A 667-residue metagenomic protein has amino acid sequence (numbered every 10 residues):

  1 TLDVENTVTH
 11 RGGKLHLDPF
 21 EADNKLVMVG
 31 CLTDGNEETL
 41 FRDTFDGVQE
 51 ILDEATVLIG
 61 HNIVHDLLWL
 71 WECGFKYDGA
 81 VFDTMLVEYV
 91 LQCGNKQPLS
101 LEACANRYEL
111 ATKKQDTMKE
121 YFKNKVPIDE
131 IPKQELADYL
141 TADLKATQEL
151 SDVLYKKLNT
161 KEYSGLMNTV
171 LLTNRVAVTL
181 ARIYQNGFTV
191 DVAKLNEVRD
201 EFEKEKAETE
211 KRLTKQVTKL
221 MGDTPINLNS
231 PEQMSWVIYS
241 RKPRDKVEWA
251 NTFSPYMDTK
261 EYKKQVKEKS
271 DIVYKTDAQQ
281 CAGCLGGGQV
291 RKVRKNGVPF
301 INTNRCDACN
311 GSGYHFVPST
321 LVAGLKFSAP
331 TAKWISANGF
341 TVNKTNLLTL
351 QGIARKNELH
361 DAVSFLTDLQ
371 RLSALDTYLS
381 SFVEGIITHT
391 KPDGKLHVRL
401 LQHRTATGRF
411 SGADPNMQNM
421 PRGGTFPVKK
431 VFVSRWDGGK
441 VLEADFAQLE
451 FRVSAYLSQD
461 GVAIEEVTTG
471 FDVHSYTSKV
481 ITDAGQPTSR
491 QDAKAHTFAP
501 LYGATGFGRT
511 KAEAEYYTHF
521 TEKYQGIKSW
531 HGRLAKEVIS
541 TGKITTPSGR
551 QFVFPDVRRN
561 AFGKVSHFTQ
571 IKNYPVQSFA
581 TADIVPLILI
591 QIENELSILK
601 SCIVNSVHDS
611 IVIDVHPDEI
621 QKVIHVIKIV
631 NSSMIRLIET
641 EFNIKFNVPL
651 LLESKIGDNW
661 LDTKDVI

Functional and structural regions predicted by a protein language model:
T1, H61, V81-M85, S434-E450 (+1 more regions): Conserved catalytic palm subdomain of right-hand nucleotidyl-transferase polymerases, strongest for RNA-directed enzymes
T1-K14, E21-N24, M28-G30, R107 (+5 more regions): Conserved "right-hand" nucleotidyltransferase catalytic core of DNA-directed polymerases
A22-T160, L172, T477-T482, T488: Active-site-proximal helix-loop-helix substrate-binding element of RNase H-like nuclease domains
V64-F75, V87-Q92, M234-P243, A447-V462 (+1 more regions): Short active-site loop/helix that positions an aromatic residue
V90-G94, R182-K206, S454, T505-R509 (+1 more regions): Catalytic palm subdomain of template-directed nucleic-acid polymerases, centered on the conserved carboxylate motif
Q148, E197-E232, F520-H531, D618-I667: Polymerase palm active-site segment centered on the conserved acidic dipeptide of motif C
V178, Q185, Q279-I301, S312-H315 (+8 more regions): Conserved catalytic core of nucleic-acid polymerases
R399-Q486: Function-dense linear segments that define catalytic or interfacial modules in macromolecule-processing proteins
